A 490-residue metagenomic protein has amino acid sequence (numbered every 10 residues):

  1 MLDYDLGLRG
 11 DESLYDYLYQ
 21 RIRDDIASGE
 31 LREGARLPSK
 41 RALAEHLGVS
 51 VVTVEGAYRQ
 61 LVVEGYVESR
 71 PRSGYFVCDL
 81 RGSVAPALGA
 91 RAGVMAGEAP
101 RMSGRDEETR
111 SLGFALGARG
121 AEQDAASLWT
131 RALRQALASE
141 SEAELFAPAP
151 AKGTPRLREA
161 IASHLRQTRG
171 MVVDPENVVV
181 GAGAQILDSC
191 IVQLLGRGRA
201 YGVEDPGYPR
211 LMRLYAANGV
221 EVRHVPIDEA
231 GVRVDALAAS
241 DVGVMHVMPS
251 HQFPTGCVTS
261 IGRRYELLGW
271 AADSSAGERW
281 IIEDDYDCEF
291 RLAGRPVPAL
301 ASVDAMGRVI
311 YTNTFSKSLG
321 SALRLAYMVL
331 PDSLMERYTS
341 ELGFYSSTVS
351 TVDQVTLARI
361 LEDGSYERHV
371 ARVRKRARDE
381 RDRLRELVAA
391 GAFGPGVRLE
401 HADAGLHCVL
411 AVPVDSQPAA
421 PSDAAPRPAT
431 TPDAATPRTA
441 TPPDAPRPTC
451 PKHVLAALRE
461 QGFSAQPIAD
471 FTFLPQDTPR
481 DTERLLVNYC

Functional and structural regions predicted by a protein language model:
M1-L137, F146, T339, G343-S350 (+15 more regions): N-terminal basic, amphipathic alpha-helical segments
K40, G74-F76, E229, C288 (+1 more regions): Conserved beta-strand edge residues that scaffold enzyme active sites
R72, S302-S340, V349-V352: Active-site PLP attachment segment
R119, P249-Q252, K317: Short glycine-rich anion-binding loops that position phosphate/pyrophosphate groups of nucleotides and phosphorylated
L133, E142-E278, E289-M306, I310 (+3 more regions): Conserved core of the PLP fold type I
I281-I282: Residue-level marker for buried hydrophobic side chains located in beta-strands that build the well-ordered beta-sheet
D285: Walker B catalytic acidic pair
F315, A469-P475: Short, solvent-exposed loop/turn elements at beta->coil junctions and helix N-caps that rim active or binding pockets
